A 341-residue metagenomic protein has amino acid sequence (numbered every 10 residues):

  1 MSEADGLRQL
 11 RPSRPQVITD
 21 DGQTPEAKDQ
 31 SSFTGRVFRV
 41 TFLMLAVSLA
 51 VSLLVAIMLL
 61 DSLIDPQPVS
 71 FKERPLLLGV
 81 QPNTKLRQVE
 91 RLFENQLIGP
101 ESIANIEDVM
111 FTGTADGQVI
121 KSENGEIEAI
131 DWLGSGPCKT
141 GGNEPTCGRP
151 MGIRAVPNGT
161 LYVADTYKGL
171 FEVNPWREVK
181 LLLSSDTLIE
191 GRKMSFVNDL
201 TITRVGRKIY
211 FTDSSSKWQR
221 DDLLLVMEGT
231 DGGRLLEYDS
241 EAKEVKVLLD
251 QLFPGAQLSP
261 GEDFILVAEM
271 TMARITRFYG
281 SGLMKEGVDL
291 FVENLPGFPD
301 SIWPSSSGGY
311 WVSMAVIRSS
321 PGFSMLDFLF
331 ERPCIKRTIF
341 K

Functional and structural regions predicted by a protein language model:
M1-V37: Short, low-complexity, Lys/Arg-enriched N-terminal segments of secretory-pathway carbohydrate enzymes
R8-S13, A27-S31, Q67-L76, E107-S135 (+1 more regions): Beta-propeller domains
R39-L78, N83-K121: Beta-strand-rich domains and repeat architectures in extracellular enzymes and scaffolds, especially beta-propellers
Q67-V69, F211-T230, A315-K341: Short, conserved, GDST-rich strand-edge loop motifs in beta-rich repeat architectures
R91-Q96, I130-G134, G141-T146, L182-K193 (+2 more regions): Surface loop/turn motifs at the tips and blade-to-blade linkers of beta-strand repeat domains
S102, G152, D199, A256-Q257 (+1 more regions): Conserved beta-strand position repeated once per blade in WD40 beta-propeller domains
N105-D108, A155-N158, I202-G206, P260-E262 (+1 more regions): Residue-level detector of Asp-centered blade-edge/turn motifs that repeat once per structural unit in beta-propeller
P137-M151, T160, A164-L225, G232: Asp-box/WD-like beta-propeller blade repeats and closely related beta-sheet repeat scaffolds
